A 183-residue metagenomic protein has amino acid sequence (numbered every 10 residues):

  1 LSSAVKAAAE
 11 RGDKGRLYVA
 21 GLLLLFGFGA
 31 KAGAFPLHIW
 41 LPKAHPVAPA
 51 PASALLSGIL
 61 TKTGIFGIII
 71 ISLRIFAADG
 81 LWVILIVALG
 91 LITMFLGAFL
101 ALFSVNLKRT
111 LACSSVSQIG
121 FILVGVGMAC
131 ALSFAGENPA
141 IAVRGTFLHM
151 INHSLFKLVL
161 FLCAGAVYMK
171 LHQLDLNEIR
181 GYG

Functional and structural regions predicted by a protein language model:
L1-G183: Hydrophobic transmembrane alpha-helices and their helix-loop junctions in integral membrane proteins
